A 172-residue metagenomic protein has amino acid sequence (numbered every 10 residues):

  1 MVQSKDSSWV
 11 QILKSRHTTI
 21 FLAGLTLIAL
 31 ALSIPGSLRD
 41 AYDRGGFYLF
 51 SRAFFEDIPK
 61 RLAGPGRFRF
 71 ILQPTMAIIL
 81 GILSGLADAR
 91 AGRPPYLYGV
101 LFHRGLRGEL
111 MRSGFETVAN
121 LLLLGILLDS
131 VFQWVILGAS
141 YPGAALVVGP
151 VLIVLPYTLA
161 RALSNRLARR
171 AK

Functional and structural regions predicted by a protein language model:
T18-R69, S130-W134, A145: Long, highly hydrophobic alpha-helical transmembrane signal-anchor segments
L22, S113-L123: Select subsegments of transmembrane alpha-helices in polytopic membrane proteins, especially boundary-proximal
L32, M76, L80, S84 (+4 more regions): Alpha-helical transmembrane segments of multipass membrane proteins
R61-L80, V148-I153: Alpha-helical transmembrane segments
L80-Y98: Membrane-water interface of transmembrane alpha-helices
Y98-G114: Short membrane-interface loop/juxtamembrane segments of multi-pass integral membrane proteins
N120-G138: Alpha-helical transmembrane segments and their membrane-interface junctions in multi-pass membrane proteins
Y141-K172: Alpha-helical transmembrane segments and their immediate juxtamembrane interface regions
